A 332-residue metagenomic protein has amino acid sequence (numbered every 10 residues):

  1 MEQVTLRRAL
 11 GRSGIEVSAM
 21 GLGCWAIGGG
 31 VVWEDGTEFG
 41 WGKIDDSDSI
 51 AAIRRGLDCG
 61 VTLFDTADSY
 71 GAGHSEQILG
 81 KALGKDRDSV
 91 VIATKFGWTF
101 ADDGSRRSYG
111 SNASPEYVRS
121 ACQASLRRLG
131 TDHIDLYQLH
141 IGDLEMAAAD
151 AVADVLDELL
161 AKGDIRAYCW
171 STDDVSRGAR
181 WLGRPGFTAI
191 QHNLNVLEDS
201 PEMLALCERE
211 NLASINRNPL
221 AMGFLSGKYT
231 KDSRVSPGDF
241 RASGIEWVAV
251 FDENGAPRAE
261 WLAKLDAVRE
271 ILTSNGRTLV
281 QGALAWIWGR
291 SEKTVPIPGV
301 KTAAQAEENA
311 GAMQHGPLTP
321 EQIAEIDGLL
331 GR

Functional and structural regions predicted by a protein language model:
M1-V90: N-terminal binding-site loop/beta-alpha segment at the start of enzyme catalytic domains that lines or forms
R7, G142-R332: Beta/alpha (TIM)-barrel catalytic core signal, keyed to glycine-rich beta->alpha loops juxtaposed to Asp/Glu that bind
I15-M20, G60-L63, R87-V90, T131-D135 (+5 more regions): Short, well-ordered coil/turn segments that N-cap beta-strands
A26-G29, Y70, W98-D102, H140-D143 (+3 more regions): Feature marks short, surface-exposed loop/turn motifs that line or immediately flank catalytic pockets and channel
E34-K43, R106-N112, M313: Short glycine-enriched, charge-decorated loop/helix-capping segments at active-site entrances that position
K43-G56, A113-L129, D173-R180: Short, acidic/polar
S89-A101: A short, structured active-site edge motif that brings together acidic residues
L126-E145: Active-site groove signature of glycoside hydrolases
